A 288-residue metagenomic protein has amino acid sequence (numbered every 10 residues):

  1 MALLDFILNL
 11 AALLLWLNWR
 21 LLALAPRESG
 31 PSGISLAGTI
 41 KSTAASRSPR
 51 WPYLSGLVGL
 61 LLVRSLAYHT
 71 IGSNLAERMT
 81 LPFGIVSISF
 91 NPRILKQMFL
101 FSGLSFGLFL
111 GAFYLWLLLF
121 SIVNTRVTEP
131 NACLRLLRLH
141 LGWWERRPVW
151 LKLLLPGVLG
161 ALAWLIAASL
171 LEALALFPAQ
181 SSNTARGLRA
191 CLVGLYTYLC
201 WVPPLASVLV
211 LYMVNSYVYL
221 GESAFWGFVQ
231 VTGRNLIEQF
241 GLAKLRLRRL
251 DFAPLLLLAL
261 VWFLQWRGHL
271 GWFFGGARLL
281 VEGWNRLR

Functional and structural regions predicted by a protein language model:
M1-R288: Selective transmembrane helix interface/packing segments
